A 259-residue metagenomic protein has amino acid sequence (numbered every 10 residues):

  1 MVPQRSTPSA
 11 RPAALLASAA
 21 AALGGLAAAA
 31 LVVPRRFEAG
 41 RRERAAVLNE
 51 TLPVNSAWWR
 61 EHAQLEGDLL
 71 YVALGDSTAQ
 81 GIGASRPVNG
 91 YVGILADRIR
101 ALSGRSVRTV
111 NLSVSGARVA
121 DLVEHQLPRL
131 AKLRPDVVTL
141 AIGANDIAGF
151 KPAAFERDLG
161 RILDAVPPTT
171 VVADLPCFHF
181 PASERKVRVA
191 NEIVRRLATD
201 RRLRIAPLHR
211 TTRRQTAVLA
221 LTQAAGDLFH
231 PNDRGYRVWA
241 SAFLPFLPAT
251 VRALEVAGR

Functional and structural regions predicted by a protein language model:
M1-V72, L133, A217, L244 (+1 more regions): N-terminal secretory targeting modules
R41-L112: Serine-esterase "nucleophile elbow" of acetyl-processing enzymes
T78-A79, G116, D146, C177: Short, glycine/serine-rich, charged loops/turns that create anion-binding and catalytic segments at active sites
G81, D121, F246: Phosphate- and divalent-cation-binding pockets in alpha/beta enzyme and binding domains that engage nucleotide-derived
G116-H125: Structural motif
E124-R259: Alpha-helical cap/lid subdomain in secreted, periplasmic, or secretory-pathway luminal O-acyl-processing enzymes
